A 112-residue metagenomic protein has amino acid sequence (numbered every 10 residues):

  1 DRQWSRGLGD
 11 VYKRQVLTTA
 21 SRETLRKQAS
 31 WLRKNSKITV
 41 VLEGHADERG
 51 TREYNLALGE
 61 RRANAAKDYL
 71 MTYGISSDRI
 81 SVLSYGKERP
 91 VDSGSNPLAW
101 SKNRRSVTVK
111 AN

Functional and structural regions predicted by a protein language model:
D1-R2, L32, P97-W100: Short secondary-structure boundary/capping segments
R2-Y12: Single conserved hydrophobic/aromatic residue that forms the stacking wall/gate of nucleotide- or nucleobase-binding
G7, T39, R105: A residue-level signal for beta-strand positions that form part of recognition/binding surfaces within mature
D10, L17, Y54-N55: A generic structural signal for short
K13-E43, K67-T72, S77, T108-N112: Periplasmic peptidoglycan-binding/anchoring modules of Gram-negative envelope and division proteins
H45-N112: Periplasmic OmpA-like peptidoglycan-binding domain that tethers envelope proteins to the cell wall
